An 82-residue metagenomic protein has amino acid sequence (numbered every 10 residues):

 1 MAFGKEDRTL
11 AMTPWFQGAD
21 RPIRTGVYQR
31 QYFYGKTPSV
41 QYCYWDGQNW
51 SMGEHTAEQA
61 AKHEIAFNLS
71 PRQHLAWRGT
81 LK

Functional and structural regions predicted by a protein language model:
M1-M12, R78-K82: Short intrinsically disordered terminal tails
F3, W15, W45, N49-W50 (+1 more regions): Tryptophan-centered motif/residue detector
D7-T9, P38, Y42-Y44, N68-P71: Intrinsically disordered, low-complexity regions enriched in Ser/Pro/Gly/Gln/His and often acidic
T9-R24: Surface-exposed ligand/attachment interfaces on beta-rich extracellular proteins
F33-A61: Acidic, low-complexity, intrinsically disordered interaction modules
S51-K82: Short, mixed-charge low-complexity intrinsically disordered segments
